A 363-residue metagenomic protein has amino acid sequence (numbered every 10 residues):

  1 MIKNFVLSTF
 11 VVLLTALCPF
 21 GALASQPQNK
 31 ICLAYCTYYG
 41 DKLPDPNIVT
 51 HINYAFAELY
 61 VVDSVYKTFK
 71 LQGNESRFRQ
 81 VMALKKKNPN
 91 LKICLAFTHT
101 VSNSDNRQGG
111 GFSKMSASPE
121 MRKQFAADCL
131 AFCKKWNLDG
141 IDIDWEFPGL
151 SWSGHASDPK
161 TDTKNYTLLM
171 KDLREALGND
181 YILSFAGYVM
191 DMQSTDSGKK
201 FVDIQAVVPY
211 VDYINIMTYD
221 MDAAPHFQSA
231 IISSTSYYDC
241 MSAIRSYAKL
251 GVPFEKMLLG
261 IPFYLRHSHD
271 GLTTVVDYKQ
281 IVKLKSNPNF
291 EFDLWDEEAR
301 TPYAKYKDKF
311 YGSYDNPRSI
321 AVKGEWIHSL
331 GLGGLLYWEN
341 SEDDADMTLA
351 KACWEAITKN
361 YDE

Functional and structural regions predicted by a protein language model:
M1-F5: Positively charged n-region of N-terminal signal peptides that target proteins for export
S8-P19: Bacterial N-terminal signal peptides
S25-C133, I232: Glycan-recognition patch characteristic of GH18 chitinases/ENGases and related GlcNAc/peptidoglycan-binding proteins
N29-K30, P89-I93, N137-D139, N179-Y181 (+3 more regions): Short, well-ordered coil/turn segments that N-cap beta-strands
L33, Y60-S76, P148-P288: Substrate-binding surface in catalytic domains of secreted glycosidases
D45-I48, R77-V81, Q108-G111, M121 (+10 more regions): Stable alpha-helical elements in mature extracytoplasmic
I52, L95, I143, L173 (+4 more regions): Conserved, mostly hydrophobic/aromatic
A96-H99, N103-G110, K256-W326, D346 (+1 more regions): Glycan-binding loop/region signatures in secreted carbohydrate-active enzymes
